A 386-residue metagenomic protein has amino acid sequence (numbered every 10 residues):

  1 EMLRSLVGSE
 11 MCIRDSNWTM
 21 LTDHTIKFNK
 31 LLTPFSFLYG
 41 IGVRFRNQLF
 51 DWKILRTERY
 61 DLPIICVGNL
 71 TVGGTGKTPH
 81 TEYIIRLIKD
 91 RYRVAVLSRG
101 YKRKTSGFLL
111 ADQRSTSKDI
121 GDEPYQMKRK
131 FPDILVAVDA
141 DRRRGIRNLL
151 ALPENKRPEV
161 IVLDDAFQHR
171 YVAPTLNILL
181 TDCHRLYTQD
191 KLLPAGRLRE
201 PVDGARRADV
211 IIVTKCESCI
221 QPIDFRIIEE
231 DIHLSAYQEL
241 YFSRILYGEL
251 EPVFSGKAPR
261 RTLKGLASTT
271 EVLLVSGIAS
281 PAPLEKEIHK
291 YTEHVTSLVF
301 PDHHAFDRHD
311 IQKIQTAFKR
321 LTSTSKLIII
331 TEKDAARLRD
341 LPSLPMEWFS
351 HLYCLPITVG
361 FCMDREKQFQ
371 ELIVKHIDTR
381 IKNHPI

Functional and structural regions predicted by a protein language model:
E1-D15: Single conserved hydrophobic/aromatic residue that forms the stacking wall/gate of nucleotide- or nucleobase-binding
R14-L62, H376, H384: A transmembrane-helix-recognition feature enriched in membrane-embedded lipid enzymes and envelope glyco-/phospholipid
S16-T25, L186-T324, N383-I386: C-terminal accessory "lid"/substrate-recognition subdomains
L38, T78, M127, D164 (+4 more regions): Residue-level signal for inorganic ion chemistry
N47-Q113, S218-C219, N383-I386: Walker A (P-loop) phosphate-binding motif
G100-R103, G107-Q238, F242: Phosphate/Mg2+-binding loops and adjacent switch elements in nucleotide/diphosphate-handling enzyme cores
L246-G248, F300-A305, E347-T379: Short, flexible loop segments at boundaries between secondary-structure elements
K326-K333: Acidic beta-strand-to-loop metal/phosphate-binding motif
